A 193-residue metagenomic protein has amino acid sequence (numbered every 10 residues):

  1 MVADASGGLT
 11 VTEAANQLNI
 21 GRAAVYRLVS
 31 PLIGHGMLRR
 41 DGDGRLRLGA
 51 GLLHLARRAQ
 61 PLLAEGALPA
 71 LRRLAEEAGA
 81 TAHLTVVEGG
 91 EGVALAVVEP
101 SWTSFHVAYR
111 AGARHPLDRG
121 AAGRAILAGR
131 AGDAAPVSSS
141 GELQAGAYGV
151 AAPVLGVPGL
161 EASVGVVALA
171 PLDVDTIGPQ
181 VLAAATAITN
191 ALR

Functional and structural regions predicted by a protein language model:
M1-P61, N190: N-terminal helix-turn-helix
L38-R39, L84-T85, V154: A structural signal for short hydrophobic beta-strand segments in well-ordered beta-sheet cores
R47-G132: Amphipathic alpha-helical effector-binding/dimerization core of metabolite-sensing transcriptional regulators
D133-S140, Q144-A145, A162-R193: Juxtadomain coupling helices with adjacent low-complexity linkers
Q144-V154: A short beta-strand signature within small-molecule sensing/ligand-binding domains used in signal transduction
V154-V164: Short hydrophobic/glycine-rich mini-motifs in sensory/regulatory modules that couple input to downstream signaling
